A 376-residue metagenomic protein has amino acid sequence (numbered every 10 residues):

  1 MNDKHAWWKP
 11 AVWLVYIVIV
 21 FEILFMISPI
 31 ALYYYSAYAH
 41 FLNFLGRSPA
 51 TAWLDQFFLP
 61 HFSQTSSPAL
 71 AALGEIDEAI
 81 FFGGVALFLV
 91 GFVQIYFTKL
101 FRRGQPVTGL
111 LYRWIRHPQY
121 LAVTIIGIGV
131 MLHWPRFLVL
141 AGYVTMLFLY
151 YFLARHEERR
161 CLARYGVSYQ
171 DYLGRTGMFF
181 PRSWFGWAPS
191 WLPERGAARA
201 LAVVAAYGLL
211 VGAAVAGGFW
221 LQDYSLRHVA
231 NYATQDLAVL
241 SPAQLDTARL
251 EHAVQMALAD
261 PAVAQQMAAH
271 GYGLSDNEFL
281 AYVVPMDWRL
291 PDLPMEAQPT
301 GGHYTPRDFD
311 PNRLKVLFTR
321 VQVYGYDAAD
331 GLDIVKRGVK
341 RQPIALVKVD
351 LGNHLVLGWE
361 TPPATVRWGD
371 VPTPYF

Functional and structural regions predicted by a protein language model:
M1-T108, I126-Y375: Membrane-anchoring alpha-helices and their flanking helix-loop junctions
W114-L121: Conserved SAM-binding loop
